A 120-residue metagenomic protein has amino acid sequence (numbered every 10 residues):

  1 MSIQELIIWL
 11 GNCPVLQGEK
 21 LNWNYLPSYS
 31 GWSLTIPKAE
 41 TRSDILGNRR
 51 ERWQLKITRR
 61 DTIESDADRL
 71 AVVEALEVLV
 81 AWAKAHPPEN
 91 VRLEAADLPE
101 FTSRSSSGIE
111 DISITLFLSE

Functional and structural regions predicted by a protein language model:
M1-N22, K38-E120: Charged, amphipathic alpha-helical segments and their flanking helix caps
P27-S43: Amphipathic, interaction-prone secondary-structure segments
